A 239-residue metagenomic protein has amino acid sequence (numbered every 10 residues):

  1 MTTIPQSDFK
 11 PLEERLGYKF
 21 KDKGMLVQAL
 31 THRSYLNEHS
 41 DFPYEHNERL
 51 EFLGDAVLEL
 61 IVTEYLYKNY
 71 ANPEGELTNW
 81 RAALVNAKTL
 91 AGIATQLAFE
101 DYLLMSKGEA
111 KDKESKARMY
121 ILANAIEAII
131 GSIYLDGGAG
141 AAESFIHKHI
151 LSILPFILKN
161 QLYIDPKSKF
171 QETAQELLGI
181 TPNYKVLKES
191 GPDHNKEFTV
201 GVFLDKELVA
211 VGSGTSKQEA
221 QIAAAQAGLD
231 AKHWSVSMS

Functional and structural regions predicted by a protein language model:
M1-S239: Double-stranded RNA-binding/processing signature
